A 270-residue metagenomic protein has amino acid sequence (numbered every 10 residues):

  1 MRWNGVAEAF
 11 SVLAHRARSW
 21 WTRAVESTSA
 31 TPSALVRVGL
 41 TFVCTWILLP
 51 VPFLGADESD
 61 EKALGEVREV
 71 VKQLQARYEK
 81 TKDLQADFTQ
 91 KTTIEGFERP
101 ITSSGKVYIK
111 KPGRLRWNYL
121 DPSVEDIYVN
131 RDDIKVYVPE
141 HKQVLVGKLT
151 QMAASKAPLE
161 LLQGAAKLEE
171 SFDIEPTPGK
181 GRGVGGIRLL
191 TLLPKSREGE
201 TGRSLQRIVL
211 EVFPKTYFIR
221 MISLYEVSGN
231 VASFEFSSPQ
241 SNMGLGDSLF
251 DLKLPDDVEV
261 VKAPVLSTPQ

Functional and structural regions predicted by a protein language model:
W3, W20-W21, W46: Tryptophan (W) side chains
A7-A9, T28-P32: Intrinsically disordered, low-complexity segments enriched in serine/proline and basic residues
T31-P52: Gram-negative bacterial Sec-dependent N-terminal signal peptides
W46, P50-R99, L254-Q270: N-terminal leader/targeting segments and the immediate start of mature chains
T102-S104, S123, N130, R203-R207 (+1 more regions): Short, surface-exposed coil-to-beta transition loops
K106-A157, A232-S233: An acidic-aromatic
L145, K167-K262: Gly/Pro-enriched, hydrophobic low-complexity segments that function as extracytoplasmic propeptides/linkers
